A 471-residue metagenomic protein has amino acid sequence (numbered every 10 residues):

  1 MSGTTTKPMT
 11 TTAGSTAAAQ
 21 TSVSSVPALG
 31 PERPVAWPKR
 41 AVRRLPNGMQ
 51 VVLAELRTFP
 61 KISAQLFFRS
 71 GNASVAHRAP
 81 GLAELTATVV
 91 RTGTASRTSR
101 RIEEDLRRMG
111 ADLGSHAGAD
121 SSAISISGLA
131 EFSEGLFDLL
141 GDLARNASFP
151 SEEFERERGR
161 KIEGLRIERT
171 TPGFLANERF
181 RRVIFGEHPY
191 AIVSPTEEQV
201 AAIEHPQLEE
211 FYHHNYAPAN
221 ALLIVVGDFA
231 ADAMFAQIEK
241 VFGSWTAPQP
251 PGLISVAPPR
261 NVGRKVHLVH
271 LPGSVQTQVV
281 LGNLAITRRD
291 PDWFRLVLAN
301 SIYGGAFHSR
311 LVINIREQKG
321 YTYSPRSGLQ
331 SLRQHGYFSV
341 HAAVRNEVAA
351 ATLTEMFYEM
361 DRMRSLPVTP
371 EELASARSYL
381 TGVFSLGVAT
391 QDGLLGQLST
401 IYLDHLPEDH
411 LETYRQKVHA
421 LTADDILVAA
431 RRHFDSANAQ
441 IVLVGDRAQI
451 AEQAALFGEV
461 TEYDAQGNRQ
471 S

Functional and structural regions predicted by a protein language model:
S2-T21, A28, I102-F211, A257-P259 (+3 more regions): Acidic/histidine-enriched segments that form metal/cofactor-coordinating and catalytic pocket/exosite environments
G3-A36, E187, A191-S194, L222-T287 (+1 more regions): An aromatic/glycine/proline-enriched structural segment found at the starts of mature extracellular/organellar domains
A19-P60: N- or domain-start disorder-to-order transition segments that initiate the globular core
W37-R40, P46, F59-S63, R69 (+19 more regions): Extracytoplasmic
G48, L66, E84-T86, L106 (+14 more regions): Buried hydrophobic packing residues in well-ordered domains
S63-A130, T170, V193-S194, G305-Y321 (+1 more regions): M16/MPP (pitrilysin/insulinase) zinc-metallopeptidase core fold and M16-derived inactive scaffolds
T92-S96, S127-G159, A306, R326 (+3 more regions): M16/insulysin-pitrilysin zinc metalloprotease superfamily fold
R160-E178, A257-Q276, R316-T322, L332-R333 (+1 more regions): Short acidic/His-enriched helical or mixed secondary-structure segments at domain edges of catalytic enzymes and some
